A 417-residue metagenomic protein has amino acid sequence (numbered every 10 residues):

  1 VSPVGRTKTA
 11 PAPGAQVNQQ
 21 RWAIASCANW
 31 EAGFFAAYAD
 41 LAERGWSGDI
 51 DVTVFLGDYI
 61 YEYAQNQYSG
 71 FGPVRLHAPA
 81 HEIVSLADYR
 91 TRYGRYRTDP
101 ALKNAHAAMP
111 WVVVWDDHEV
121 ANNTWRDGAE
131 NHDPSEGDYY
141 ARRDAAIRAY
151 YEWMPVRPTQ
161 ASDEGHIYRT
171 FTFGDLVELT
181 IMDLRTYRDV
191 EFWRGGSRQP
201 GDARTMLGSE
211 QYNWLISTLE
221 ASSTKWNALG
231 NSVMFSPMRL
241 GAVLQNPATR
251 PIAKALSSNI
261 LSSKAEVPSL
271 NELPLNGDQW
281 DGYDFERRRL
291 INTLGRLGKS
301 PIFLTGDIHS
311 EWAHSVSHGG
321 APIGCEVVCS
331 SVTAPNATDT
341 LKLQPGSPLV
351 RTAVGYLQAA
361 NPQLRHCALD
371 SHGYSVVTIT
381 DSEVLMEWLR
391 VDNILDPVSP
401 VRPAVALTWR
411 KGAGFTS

Functional and structural regions predicted by a protein language model:
V1-S417: Metal-dependent phosphoester/phosphodiester hydrolase catalytic core
